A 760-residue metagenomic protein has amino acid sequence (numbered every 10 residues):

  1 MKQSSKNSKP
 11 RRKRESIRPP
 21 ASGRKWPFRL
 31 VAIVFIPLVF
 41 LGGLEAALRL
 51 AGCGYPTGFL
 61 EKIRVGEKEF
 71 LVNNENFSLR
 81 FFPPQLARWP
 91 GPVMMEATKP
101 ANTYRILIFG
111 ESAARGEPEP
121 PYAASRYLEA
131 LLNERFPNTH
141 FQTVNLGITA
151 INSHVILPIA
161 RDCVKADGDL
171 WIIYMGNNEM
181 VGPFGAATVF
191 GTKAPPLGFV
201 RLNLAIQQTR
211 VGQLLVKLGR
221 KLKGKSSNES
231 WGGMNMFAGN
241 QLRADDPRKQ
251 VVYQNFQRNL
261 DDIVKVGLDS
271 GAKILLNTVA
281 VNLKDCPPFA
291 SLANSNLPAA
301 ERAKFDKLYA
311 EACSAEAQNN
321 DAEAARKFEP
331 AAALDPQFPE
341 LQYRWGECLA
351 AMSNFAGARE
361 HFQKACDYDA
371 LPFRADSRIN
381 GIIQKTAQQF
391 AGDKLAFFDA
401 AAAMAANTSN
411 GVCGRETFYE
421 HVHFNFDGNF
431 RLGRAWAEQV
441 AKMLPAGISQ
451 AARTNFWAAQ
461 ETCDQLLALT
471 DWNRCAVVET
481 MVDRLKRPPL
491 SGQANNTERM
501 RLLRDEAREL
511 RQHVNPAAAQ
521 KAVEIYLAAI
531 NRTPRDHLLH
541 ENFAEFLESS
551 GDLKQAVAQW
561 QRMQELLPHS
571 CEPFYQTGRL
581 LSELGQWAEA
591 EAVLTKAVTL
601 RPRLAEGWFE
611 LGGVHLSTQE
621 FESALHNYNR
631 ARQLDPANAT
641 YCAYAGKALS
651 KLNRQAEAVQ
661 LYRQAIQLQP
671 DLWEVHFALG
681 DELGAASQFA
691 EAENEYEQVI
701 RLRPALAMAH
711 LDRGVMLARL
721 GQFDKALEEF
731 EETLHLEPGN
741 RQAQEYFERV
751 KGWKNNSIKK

Functional and structural regions predicted by a protein language model:
G54-F136, N407: Membrane/wall-proximal cationic-aromatic binding patches
G176-K385, A403-R415, E438, K442-T533: Serine-dependent acyl-ester chemistry module
F305, P339-E340, F373, H537-L538 (+6 more regions): Helix-start (N-cap) detector for alpha-helical repeat units in TPR-like alpha-solenoids, especially tetratricopeptide
E316, A350, E548, S582 (+8 more regions): Position-specific recognition of the canonical hydrophobic site in helix A of tetratricopeptide repeat
L334, Y368, R532, E565-L566 (+5 more regions): Structural marker of alpha-solenoid helical repeat scaffolds
